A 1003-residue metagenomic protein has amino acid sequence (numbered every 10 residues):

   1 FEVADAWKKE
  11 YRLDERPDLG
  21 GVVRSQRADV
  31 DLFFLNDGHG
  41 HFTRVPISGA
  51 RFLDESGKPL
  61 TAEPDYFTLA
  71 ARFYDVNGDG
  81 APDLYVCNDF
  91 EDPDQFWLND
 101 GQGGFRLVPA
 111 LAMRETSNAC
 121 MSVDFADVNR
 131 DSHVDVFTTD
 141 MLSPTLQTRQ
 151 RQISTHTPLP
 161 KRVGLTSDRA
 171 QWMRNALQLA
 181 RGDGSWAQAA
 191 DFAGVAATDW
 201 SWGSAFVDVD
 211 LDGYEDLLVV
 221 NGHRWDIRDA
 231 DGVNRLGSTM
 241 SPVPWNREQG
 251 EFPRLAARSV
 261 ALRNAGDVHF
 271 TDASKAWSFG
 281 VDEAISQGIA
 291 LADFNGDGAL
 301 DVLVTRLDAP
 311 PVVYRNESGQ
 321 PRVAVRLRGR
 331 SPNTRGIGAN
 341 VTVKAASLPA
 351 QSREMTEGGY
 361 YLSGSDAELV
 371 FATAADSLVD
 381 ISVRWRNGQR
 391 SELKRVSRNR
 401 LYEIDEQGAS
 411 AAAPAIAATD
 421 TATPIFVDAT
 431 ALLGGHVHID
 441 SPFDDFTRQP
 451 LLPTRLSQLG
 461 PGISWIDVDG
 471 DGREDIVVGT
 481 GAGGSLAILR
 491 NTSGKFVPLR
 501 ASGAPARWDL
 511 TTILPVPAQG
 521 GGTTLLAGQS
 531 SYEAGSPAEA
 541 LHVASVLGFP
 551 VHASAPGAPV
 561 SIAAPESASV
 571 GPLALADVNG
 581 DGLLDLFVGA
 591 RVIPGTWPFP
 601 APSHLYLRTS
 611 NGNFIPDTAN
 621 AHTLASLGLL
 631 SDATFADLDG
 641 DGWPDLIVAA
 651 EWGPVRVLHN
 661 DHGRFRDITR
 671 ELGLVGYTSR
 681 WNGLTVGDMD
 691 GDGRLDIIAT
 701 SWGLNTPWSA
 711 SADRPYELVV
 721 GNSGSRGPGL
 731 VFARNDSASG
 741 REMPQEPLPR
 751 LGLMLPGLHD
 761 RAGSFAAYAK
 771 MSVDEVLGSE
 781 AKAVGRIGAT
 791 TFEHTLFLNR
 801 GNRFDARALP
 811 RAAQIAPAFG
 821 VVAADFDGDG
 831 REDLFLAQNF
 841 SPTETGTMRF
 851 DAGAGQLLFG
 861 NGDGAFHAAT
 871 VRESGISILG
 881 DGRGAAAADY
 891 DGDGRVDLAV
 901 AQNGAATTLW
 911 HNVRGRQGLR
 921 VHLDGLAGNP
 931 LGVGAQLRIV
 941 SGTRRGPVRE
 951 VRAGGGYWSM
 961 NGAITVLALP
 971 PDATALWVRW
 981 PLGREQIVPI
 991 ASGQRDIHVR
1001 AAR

Functional and structural regions predicted by a protein language model:
F1, G78-C87, S132-T139, D212-V220 (+8 more regions): Acidic/hydrophobic-patterned starts of short beta strands in beta-sheet-rich repeat architectures
F1-G80, C87-D89, S567-L607, G612-A636 (+1 more regions): Solenoidal tandem-repeat scaffolds enriched in leucines and small polar residues
F1-Q26, S143-R169, H223-R254, G528-H542 (+4 more regions): Short, conserved, GDST-rich strand-edge loop motifs in beta-rich repeat architectures
K8-Y11, E15, A28-V45, P93-V108 (+13 more regions): Beta-propeller blade repeat segments, especially FG-GAP/WD-type strand-to-loop junctions in 6- to 7-bladed propeller
D29, F67, D92, A119-M121 (+18 more regions): Beta-rich catalytic cores
L35, T68-V76, L98, C120-R130 (+14 more regions): Beta-propeller blade termini
P46-A62, A110-M113, D191-G194, K275-G280 (+8 more regions): Surface-exposed loop and turn segments in beta-propeller and other repeat-based domains that flank or scaffold
S185, F252-G462, F496, L525 (+9 more regions): Gly/Ser/Thr/Pro-enriched helix-cap/hinge segments flanking short amphipathic alpha-helices
